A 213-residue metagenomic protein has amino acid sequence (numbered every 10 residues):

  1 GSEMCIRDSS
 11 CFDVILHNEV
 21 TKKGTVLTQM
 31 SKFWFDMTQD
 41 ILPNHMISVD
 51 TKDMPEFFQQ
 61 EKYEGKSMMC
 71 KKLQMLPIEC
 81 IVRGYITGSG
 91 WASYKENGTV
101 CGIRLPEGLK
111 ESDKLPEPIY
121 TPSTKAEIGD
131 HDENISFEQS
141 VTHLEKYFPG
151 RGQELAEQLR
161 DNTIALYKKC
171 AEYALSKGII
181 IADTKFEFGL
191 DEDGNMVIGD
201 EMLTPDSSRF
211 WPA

Functional and structural regions predicted by a protein language model:
G1-I6: Short, small-residue-biased leader/transition segments that mark boundaries at the very start of proteins
R7, K72-L73, R83-Y85, P122 (+1 more regions): Structured loops at beta-to-helix junctions and adjacent beta-edge loops in soluble globular domains
F12-V26, M30, C80-S136, T142: Short, His- and charge-rich active-site/binding loops that engage polyanionic ligands
G24-M75: A gly/proline- and charged-residue-enriched helix-loop-helix capping module
V82, K177-D193: Active-site acidic catalytic loop and adjacent metal/ATP-binding pocket of ATP-dependent phosphoryl transfer enzymes
P116, T121-G129, Y167-I180, E201-S208: Phosphate-binding core of ATP-grasp and ATP-grasp-like enzymes
K146-A182: A long amphipathic alpha-helix within ATP-dependent nucleotide-binding catalytic cores
E187-A213: Catalytic activation segment of kinase domains across protein kinase-like and atypical kinase folds
